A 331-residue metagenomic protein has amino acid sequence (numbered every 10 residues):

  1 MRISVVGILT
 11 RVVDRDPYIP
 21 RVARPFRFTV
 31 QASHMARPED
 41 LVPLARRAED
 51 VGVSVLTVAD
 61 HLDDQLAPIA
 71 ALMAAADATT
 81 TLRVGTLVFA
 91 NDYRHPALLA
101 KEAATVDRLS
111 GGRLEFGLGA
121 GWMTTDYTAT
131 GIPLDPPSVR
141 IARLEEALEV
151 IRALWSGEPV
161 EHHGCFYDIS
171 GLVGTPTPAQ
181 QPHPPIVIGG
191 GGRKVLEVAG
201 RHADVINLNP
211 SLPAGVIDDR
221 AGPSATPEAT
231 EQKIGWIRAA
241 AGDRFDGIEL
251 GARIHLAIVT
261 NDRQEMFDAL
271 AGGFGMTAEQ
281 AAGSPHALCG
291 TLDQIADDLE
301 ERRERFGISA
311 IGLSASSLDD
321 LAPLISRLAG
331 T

Functional and structural regions predicted by a protein language model:
R2-T331: Active-site-adjacent structural elements that line small-molecule/cofactor binding pockets in enzymes
